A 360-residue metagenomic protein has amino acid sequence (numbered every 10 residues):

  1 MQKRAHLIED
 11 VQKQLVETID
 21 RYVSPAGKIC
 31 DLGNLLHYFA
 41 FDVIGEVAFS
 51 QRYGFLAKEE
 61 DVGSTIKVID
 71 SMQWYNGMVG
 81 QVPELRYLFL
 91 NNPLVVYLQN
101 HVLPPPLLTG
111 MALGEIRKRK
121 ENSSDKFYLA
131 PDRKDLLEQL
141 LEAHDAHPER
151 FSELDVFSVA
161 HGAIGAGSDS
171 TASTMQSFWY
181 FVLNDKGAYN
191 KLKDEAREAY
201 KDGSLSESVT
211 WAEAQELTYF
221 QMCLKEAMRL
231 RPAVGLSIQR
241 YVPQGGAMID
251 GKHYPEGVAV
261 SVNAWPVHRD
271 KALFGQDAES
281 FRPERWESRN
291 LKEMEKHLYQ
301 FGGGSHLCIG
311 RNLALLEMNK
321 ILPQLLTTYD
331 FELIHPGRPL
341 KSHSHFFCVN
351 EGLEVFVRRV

Functional and structural regions predicted by a protein language model:
Q2-D10, R21-V43, G54-S64, Y87-M111 (+3 more regions): Cytochrome P450
E9, S64-S71, P131-D135, L183-V234 (+5 more regions): Cytochrome P450 I-helix active-site segment
Q12-V16, C30-A57, S64, I69-Q73 (+3 more regions): Hydrophobic mid-domain F-helix/FG-region of cytochrome P450s
P104-M175, L217: Conserved cytochrome P450 catalytic core segment spanning the I/J/K helices
K186-Y189, E293-M294, L307, R311-C348: Cytochrome P450 heme-binding "Cys pocket" and the immediately downstream C-terminal segment
P243, V262-N290: Conserved cytochrome P450 K-helix/beta-meander segment immediately N-terminal to the heme-binding cysteine loop
F347-V360: C-terminal helix/juxtamembrane-tail motif
